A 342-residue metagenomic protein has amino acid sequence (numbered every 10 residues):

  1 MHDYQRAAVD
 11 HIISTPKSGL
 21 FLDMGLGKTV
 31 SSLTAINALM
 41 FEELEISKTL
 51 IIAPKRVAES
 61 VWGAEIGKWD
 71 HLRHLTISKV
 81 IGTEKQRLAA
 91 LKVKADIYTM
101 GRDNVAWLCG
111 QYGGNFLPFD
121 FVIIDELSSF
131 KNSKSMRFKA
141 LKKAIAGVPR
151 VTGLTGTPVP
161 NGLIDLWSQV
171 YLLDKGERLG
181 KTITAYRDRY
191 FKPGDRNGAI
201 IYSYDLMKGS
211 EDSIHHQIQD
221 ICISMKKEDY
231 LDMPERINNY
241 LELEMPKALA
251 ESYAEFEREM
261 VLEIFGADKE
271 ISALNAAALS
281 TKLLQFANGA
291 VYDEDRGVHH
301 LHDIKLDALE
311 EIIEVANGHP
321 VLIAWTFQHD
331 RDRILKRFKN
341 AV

Functional and structural regions predicted by a protein language model:
M1-F21: Conserved pre-motif I regulatory segment
S14, G27, S31-F41, L50-P54 (+3 more regions): Conserved Helicase C-terminal RecA-like lobe
T29-S31, I46-K68, P160-D165, T326-H329: Conserved Walker A/P-loop ATP-binding site and its immediately adjacent core in helicase/helicase-like ATPase domains
K48, H74-I77, F121, F138-D229: Conserved P-loop NTPase motor "coupling/switch" region that bridges the ATPase
R56, I77-R87, G101-W107, K131-K134 (+2 more regions): Conserved helicase motor
V57-G82, L173-G176: Conserved helix-turn-beta segment of the N-terminal RecA-like "Helicase ATP-binding" lobe in SF1/SF2 helicases
E84-F119: Conserved helix/coil segment N-terminal to the catalytic DExD/H
D125-E126: Walker B catalytic acidic pair
